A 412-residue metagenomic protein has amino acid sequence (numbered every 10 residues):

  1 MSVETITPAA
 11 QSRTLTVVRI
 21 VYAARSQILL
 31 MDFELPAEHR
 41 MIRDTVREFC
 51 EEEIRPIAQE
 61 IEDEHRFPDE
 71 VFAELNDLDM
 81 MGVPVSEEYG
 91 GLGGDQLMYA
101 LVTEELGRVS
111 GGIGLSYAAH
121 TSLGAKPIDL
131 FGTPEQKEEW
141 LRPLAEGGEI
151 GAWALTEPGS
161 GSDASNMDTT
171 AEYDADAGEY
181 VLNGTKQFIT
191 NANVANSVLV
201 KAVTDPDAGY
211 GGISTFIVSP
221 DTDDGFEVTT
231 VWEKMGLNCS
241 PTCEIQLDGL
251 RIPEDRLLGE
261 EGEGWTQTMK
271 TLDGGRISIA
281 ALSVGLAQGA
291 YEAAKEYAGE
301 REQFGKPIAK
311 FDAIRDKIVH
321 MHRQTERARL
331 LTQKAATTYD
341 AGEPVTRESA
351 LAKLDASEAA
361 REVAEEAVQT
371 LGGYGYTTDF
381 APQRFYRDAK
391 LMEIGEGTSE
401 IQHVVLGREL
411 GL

Functional and structural regions predicted by a protein language model:
S2, S12-R13, R19: Low-acidity, Ser/Thr- and Arg-rich intrinsically disordered low-complexity segments
V3-I6, Y22-V109, I113-A119, F131-Q136 (+7 more regions): Alpha-helical interface subdomain recognition
D79, T103-G107, A202, V218-D223 (+1 more regions): Short Ser/Thr-interspersed hydrophobic loop/turn segments at strand-loop and sheet-helix junctions that line or gate
L144, G159-S162, F188-N191, T204-D207 (+1 more regions): Short Gly/Pro-enriched turn/cap motifs at secondary-structure boundaries
G147-L155: A short, Trp-centered hydrophobic/proline-enriched beta-strand micro-motif
N166, D223-R251: Flexible, small-/acidic-enriched active-site or ligand-binding loops
E179-E227: A short core secondary-structure module
Q246-Q267: A short, charged helix-loop
